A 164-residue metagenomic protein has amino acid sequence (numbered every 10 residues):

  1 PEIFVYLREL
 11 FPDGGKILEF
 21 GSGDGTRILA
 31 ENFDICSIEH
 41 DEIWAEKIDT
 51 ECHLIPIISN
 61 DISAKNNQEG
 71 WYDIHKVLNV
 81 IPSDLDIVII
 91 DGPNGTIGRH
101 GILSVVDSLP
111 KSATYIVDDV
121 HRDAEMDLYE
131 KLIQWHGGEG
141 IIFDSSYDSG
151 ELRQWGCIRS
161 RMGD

Functional and structural regions predicted by a protein language model:
P1-I62: SAM cofactor-binding core of SAM-dependent methyltransferases, primarily the Rossmann-like beta-alpha-beta module
F4-R8, T26-A30, A45, H75-L78 (+2 more regions): Short amphipathic alpha-helical segments and helix-helix/interface helices
P12, A30, P82, P110-K111: Short conserved AdoMet
G14-I17, S63-W71, G92-T96: Short, flexible loop segments at the rims of nucleotide/cofactor-binding pockets, characterized by
L18, I87-I89, I116: Structural motif
L54-V80: Class I S-adenosyl-L-methionine-dependent methyltransferase module
V80-I87: A short acidic, Gly/Pro-enriched loop at the edge of an enzyme's catalytic core that lines a small-molecule cofactor
P93-D164: C-terminal substrate-binding/active-site "lid" region of AdoMet-derived donor-dependent transferases
